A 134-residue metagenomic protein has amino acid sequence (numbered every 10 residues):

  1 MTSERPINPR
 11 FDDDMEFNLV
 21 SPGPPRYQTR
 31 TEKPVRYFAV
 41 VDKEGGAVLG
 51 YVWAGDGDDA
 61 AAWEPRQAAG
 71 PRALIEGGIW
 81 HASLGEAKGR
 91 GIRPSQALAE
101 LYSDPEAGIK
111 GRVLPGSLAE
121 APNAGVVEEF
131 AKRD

Functional and structural regions predicted by a protein language model:
M1-A39: Negatively charged, low-complexity tracts enriched in Asp/Glu with abundant Ser/Thr
S3-D14, E64-D134: Mixed-charge, Lys/Arg-enriched low-complexity segments
P34-R36, G46-L49: Short, surface-exposed coil-to-beta transition loops
V41-K43: A generic structural motif
G45-G46, P71: Residue-level signal for glycine
A60-A61: Short linear motifs embedded in intrinsically disordered, charge-biased segments
